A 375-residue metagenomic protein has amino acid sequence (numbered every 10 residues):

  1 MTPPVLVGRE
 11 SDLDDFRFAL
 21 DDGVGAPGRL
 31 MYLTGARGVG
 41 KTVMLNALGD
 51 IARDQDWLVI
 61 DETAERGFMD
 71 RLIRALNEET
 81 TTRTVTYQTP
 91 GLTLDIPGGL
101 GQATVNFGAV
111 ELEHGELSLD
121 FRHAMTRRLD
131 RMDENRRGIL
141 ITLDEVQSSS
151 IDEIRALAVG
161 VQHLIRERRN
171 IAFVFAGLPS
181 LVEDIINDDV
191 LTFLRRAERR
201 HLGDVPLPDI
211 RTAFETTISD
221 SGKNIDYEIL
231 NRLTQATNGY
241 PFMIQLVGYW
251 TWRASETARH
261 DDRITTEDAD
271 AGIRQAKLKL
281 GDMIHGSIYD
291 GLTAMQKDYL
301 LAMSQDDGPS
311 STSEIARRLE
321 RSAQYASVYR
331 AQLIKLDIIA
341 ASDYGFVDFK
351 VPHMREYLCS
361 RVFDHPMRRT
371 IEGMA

Functional and structural regions predicted by a protein language model:
M1-R29, A75-E78, L92-D95, R166 (+2 more regions): A short, basic N-terminal segment
G25-A47: Walker A/P-loop nucleotide-binding motif
N46-F68: Conserved catalytic segments around the Walker B and adjacent sensor/switch elements of P-loop NTPase domains
E111-P179, N187-V190: Conserved Walker B catalytic segment
D152, L319-L336, Y344: Short amphipathic alpha-helical interaction segments
L181-Q235, T257-R259: Helix-loop-helix "sensor" segment of P-loop NTPases
G239, Q245-R321, M374: Winged-helix-like regulatory helical subdomains adjacent to P-loop NTPase cores
L280, P352-A375: Short, amphipathic alpha-helical interaction segments positioned at domain boundaries
